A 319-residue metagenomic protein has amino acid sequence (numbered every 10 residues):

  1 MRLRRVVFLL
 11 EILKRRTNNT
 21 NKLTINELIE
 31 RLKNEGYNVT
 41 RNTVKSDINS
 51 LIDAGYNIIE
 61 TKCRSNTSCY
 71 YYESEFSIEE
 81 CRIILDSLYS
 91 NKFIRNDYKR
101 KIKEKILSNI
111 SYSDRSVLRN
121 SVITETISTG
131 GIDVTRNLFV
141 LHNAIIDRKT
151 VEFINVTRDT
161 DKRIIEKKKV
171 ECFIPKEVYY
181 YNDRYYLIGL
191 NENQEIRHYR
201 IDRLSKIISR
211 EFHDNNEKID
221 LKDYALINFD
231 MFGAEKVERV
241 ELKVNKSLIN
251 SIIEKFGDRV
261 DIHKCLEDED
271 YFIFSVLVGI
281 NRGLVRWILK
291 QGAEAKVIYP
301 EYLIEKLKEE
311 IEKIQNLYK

Functional and structural regions predicted by a protein language model:
M1-S87, E166, E195, K313-K319: Short, basic/aromatic recognition patches that contact phosphate-bearing ligands
T20, T67, T150, R184 (+2 more regions): A generic structural signal for beta-strand entry/edge sites
I58, V178, K264-C265: A structural signal for short hydrophobic beta-strand segments in well-ordered beta-sheet cores
I78-R158: Bulky hydrophobic/aromatic content
T126-E241, K246: Core beta-strand-centered patch of the WYL/Sm-like small regulatory domain
L226-K319: Polybasic (Lys/Arg-rich)
